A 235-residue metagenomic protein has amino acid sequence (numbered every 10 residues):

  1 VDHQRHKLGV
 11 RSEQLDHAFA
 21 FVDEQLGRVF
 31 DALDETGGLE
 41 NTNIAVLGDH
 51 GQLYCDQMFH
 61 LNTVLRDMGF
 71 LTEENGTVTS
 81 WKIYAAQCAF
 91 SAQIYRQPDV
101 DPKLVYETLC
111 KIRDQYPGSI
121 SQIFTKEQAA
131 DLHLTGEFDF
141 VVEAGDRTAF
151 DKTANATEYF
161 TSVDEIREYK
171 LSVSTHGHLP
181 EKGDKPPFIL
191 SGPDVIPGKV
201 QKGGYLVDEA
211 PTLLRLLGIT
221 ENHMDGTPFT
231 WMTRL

Functional and structural regions predicted by a protein language model:
V1, A144-G145, S191: Short loop/turn segments at strand-loop or loop-helix junctions that form parts of catalytic or ligand-binding pockets
V1, G48-G51, D194: Active-site metal-binding loops of divalent metal-dependent hydrolases
D2-T42, E107: A long, amphipathic alpha-helix that forms part of the scaffold/cap immediately adjacent to metal-dependent active
H17-A20, E73-C88, D99-K111, G183 (+3 more regions): A short beta-strand-to-alpha-helix junction
E24, R28-D31, T63, T212-L216: Residue-level signal for well-ordered alpha-helical scaffold segments within enzymatic catalytic domains
V29-K170: Secreted, luminal/periplasmic, and some membrane-associated catalytic domains that remodel anionic oxygen-ester
N155-A210, R215-G218: Low-complexity, glycine/alanine/valine/leucine- and proline-rich hydrophobic stretches
